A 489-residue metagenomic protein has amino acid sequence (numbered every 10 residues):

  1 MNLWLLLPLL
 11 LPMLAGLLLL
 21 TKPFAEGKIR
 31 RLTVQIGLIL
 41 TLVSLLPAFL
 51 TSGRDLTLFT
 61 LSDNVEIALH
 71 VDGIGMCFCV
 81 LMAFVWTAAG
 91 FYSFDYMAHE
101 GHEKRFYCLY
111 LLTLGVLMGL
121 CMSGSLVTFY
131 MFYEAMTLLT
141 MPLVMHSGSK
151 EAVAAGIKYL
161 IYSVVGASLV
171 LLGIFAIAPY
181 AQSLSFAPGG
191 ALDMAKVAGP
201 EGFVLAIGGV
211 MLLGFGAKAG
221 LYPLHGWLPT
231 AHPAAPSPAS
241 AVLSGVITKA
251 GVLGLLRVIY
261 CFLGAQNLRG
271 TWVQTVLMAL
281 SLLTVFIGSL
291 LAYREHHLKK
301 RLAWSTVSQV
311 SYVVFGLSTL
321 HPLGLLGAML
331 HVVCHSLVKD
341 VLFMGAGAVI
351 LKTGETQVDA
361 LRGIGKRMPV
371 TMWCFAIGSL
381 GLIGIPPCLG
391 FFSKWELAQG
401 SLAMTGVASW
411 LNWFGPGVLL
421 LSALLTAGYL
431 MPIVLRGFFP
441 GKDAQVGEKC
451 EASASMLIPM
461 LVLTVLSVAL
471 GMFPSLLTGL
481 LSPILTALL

Functional and structural regions predicted by a protein language model:
M1-L7, L14-C108, S183, P188-D193 (+1 more regions): Transmembrane helix-loop-helix hairpins at membrane boundaries of multipass inner-membrane proteins
W4-L9, L19-L20, A219, I383 (+3 more regions): Hydrophobic alpha-helical transmembrane segments of integral membrane proteins, especially lipid-exposed positions
M13, Q35-S44, A83, L111-G115 (+3 more regions): Alpha-helical transmembrane segments
G27-L38, A154-V164, M368-C374, S453-V462: Alpha-helical transmembrane segments and their helix-start/interface "positive-inside/aromatic belt" motifs in integral
Q35-P47, S163-I174, F375-P386, V462-L476: Hydrophobic alpha-helical membrane-insertion segments
A88-A98, K104, L114-F129, L139-R436: Hydrophobic transmembrane alpha-helices and their helix-loop junctions in integral membrane proteins
E134: Short phosphate-coordinating micro-motif centered on Lys-Gly-acidic
A235, G365-T371, A423, A427-L489: Cytoplasmic/organellar membrane-interface segments at the starts of transmembrane helices in multi-pass inner-membrane
